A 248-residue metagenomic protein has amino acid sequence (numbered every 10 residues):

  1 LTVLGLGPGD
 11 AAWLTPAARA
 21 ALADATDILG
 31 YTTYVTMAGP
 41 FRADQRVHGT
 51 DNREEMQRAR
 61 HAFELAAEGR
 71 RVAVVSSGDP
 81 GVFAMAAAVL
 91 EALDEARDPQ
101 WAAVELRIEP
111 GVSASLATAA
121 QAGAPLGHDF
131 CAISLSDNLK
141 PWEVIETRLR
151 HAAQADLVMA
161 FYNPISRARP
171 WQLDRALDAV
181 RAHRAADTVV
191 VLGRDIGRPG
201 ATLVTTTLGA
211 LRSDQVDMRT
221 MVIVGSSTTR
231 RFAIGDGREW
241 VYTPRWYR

Functional and structural regions predicted by a protein language model:
L1-L106, V112: Class I S-adenosyl-L-methionine
L1-V3, R71-V72, Q154-R248: A contiguous loop/helix-start segment that scaffolds small-molecule binding in enzyme catalytic cores
L6-P8, Y31-T33, T50-R53, S77-D79 (+8 more regions): Fold-independent oxyanion-binding glycine-rich loops and adjacent beta-strand/coil segments at enzyme active sites
A12-A18, A59-H61, I145-T147, L177-D178 (+1 more regions): A generic local structural motif
A25-I28, F41, L65-G69, A92-A96 (+5 more regions): Change "in soluble alpha/beta enzymes" to "in soluble alpha/beta proteins
F41, M85-A86, T118-A120, E143-V144 (+3 more regions): Short, well-ordered secondary-structure micro-motifs
H61-A67, A119-A124, I145-L149, L203-G209: Short, surface-exposed amphipathic charged segments that create phosphate/polyanion-binding patches used for binding
V82-A155: Class I SAM-dependent methyltransferase SAM-binding "motif I" and its flanking Rossmann-like core
